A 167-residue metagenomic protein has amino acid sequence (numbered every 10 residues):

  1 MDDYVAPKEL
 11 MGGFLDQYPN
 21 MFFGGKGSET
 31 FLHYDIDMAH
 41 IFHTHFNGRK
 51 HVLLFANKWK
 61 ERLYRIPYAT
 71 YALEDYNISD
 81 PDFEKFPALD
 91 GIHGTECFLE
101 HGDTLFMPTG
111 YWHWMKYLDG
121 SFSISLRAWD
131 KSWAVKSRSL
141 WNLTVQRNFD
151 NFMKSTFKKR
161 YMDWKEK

Functional and structural regions predicted by a protein language model:
M1-T104, W112-K167: N-terminal accessory scaffold of Fe(II)-dependent oxygenases
